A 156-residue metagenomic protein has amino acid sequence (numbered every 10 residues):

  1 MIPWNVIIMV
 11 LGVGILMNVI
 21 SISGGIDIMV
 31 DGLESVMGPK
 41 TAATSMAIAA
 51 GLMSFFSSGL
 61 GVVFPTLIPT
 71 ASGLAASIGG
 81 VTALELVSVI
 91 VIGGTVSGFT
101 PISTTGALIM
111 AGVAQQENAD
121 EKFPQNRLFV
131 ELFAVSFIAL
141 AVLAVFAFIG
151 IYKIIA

Functional and structural regions predicted by a protein language model:
M1-I2, G25, M29-M37, L67 (+3 more regions): Hydrophobic alpha-helical segments of integral membrane proteins, encompassing both true transmembrane helices
M1-I28, K40, T44-A47, L52: Core transmembrane alpha-helical segments of multi-pass membrane transporters/permeases
N5, N18-G24, M53-I68, V96-T105: Short helix-coil transition sites and intra-membrane helix breaks within transmembrane domains of multi-pass
V10, V36-V91: Hydrophobic alpha-helical transmembrane segments of multi-pass integral membrane proteins, predominantly secondary
V19-V30, V81-T82, V142-A156: Transmembrane helix-loop junctions in multi-pass membrane proteins
I28-I48, L128-A141: Entry/N-cap segments of selected transmembrane alpha helices and their immediately preceding amphipathic helices
I92-A156: Juxtamembrane and boundary regions of transmembrane helices in multi-pass small-molecule transporters and channels
